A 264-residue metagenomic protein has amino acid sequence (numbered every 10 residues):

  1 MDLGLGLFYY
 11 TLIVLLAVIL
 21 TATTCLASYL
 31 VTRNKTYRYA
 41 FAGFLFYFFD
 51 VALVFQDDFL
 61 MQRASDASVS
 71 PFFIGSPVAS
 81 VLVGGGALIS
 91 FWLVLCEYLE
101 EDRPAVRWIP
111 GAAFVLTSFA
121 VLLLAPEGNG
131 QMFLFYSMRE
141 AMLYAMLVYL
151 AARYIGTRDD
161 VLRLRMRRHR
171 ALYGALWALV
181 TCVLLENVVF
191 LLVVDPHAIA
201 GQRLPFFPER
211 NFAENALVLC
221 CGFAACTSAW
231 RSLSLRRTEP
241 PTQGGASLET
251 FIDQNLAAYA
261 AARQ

Functional and structural regions predicted by a protein language model:
M1-L7, D66-S76, L95-P104: Short juxtamembrane and helix-loop transition motifs at transmembrane-helix boundaries in membrane proteins
M1-T32, Y136-D160, N215-A225: First transmembrane helix
Y10-V31, T36-S65, S76-I89, G111-L122 (+1 more regions): Hydrophobic alpha-helical transmembrane segments of multi-pass membrane proteins
L26-A42, L95-W108, G130-M132, I155-A171: Membrane-interface helix-boundary motifs at transmembrane edges
D66-V78, G130-A141, A200-R210: Non-cytosolic membrane-interface motifs at loop->transmembrane helix junctions
G84-A151: Membrane-proximal helix-loop-helix units in multi-pass membrane proteins
L143, R165-P241: Interfacial "cap-and-anchor" motif at the non-cytosolic start of specific transmembrane alpha-helices
C226-Q264: Membrane-proximal linker segments that couple transmembrane helices to downstream signaling/catalytic modules
